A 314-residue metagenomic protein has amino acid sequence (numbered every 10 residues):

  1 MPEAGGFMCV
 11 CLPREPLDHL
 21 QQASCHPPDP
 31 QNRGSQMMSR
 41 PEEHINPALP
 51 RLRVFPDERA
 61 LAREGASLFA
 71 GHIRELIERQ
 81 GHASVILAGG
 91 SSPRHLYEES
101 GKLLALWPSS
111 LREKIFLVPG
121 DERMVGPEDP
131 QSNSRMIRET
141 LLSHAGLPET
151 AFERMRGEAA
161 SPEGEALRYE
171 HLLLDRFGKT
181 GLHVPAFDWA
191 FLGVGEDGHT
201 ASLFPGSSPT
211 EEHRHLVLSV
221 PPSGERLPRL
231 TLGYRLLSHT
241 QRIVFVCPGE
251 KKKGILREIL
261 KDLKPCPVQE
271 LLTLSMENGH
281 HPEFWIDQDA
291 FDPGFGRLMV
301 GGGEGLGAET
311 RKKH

Functional and structural regions predicted by a protein language model:
G5-G6, G34: Residue-identity detector for glycine
C9-C11, C25: Cysteine-centered motifs
E15-Q22: Residues flanking N-terminal targeting/processing segments that define the start of mature chains
Q22-C25, D29-M37: Short, Lys/Arg-enriched N-terminal segments with co-localized hydrophobic residues within the first ~10-30 amino acids
M37-N46: Short beta-strand/loop segment at the start of cytosolic alpha/beta domains
S39, P56, A60-L61, V125-H314: Conserved phosphate- and dinucleotide-binding cores of soluble alpha/beta proteins, encompassing both enzyme active
I45-E165, H183: N-terminal active-site beta-alpha-beta segment that forms phosphate/nucleotide-binding and substrate-recognition loops
